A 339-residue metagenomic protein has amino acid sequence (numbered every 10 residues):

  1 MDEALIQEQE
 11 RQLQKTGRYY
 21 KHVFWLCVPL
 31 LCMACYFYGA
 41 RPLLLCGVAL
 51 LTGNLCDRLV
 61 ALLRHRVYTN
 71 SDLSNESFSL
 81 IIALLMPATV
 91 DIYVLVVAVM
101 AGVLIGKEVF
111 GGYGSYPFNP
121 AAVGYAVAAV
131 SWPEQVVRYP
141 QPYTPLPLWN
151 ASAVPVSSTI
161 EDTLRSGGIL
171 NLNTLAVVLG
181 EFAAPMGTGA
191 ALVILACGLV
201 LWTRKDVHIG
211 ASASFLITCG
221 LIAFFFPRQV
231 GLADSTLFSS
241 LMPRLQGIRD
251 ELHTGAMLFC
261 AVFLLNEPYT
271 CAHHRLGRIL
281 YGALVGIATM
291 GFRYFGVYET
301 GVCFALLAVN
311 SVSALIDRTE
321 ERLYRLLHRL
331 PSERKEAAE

Functional and structural regions predicted by a protein language model:
M1-A61, E333-E339: N-terminal signal-anchor module of multipass membrane proteins
M1-K21, F292-E339: Cytosolic-side transmembrane-helix boundaries in multi-pass membrane proteins
Q7, L55-V67, V103-G114, A196-R204 (+1 more regions): C-terminal ends of transmembrane helices
L26-M33, G53, D57, N75-L84 (+5 more regions): Hydrophobic, membrane-inserted alpha-helices
G39-L51, T89-A98, E181-A191, P243-M257: Structural signature of hydrophobic alpha-helical transmembrane segments
N70, S74-A151: Membrane-interface helix-loop-helix junctions at boundaries between adjacent transmembrane segments
S115-L195: Long hydrophobic alpha-helical segments that form multi-pass transmembrane helix bundles in integral membrane proteins
P117-A121, R249-M257, R278, G296-V309: Loop-to-transmembrane alpha-helix initiation sites
